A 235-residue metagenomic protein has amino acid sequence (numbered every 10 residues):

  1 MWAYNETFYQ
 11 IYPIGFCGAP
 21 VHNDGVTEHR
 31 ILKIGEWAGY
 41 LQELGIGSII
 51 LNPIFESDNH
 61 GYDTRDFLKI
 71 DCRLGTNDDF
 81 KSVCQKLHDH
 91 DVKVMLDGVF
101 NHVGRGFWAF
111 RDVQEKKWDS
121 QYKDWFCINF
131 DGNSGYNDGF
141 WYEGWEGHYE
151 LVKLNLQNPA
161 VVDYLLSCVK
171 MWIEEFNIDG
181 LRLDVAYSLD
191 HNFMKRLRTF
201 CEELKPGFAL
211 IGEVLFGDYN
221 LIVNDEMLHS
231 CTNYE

Functional and structural regions predicted by a protein language model:
W2-F8, Y12-G47, I54-M171, E175 (+2 more regions): Substrate-binding/active-site clefts of carbohydrate-active enzymes
S48, G180, A209: Short, Asp-centered acidic motifs that coordinate Mg2+ and/or phosphate in catalytic or ligand-binding sites
M95, G180-A186: Short catalytic-loop micro-motif centered on adjacent basic/acidic residues
Q114, E174, D184-E235: Active-site-proximal helices and loops of the catalytic beta/alpha 8
